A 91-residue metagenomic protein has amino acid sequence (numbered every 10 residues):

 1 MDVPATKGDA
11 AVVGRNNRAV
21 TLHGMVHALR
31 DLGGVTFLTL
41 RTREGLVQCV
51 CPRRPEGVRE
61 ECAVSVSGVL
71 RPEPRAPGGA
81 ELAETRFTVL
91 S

Functional and structural regions predicted by a protein language model:
M1-S91: OB-fold and OB-like single-stranded nucleic-acid-recognition modules and their adjacent interaction interfaces
